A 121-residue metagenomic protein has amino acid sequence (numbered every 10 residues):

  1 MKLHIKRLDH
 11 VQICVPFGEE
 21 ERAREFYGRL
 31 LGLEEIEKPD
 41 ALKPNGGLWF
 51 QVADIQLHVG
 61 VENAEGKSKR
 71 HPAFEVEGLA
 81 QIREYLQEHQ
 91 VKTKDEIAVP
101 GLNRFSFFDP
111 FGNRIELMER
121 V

Functional and structural regions predicted by a protein language model:
M1-K6, H89-V121: Vicinal oxygen chelate
M1-R24, R70-P72: N-terminal beta-strand motif that seeds the catalytic metal site of vicinal oxygen chelate
I13-I55: Core segments of cupin and vicinal oxygen chelate
E35-E37, L57-V59, V91-D95: A short linear hydrophobic-aromatic micro-motif
L42-G46, G66-S68, V99-N103: Short acidic/glycine-enriched loop/turn segments that link adjacent beta-strands
I55-H58, G112-R114: Short, charged/polar, Gly/Pro-enriched secondary-structure boundary elements
S68-L86: Mid-chain, well-packed structural core segment of small domains
